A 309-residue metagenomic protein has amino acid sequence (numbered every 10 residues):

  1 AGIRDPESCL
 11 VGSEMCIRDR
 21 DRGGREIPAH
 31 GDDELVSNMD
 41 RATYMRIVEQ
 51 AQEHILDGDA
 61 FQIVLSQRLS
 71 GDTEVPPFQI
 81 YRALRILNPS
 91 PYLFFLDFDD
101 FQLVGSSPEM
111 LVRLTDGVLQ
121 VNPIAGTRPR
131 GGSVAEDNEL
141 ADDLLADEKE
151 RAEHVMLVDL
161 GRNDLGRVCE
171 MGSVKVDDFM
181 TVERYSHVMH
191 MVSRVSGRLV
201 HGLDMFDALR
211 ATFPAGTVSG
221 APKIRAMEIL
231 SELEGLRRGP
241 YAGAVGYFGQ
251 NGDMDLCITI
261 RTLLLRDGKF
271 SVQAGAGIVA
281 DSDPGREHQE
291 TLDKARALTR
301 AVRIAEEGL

Functional and structural regions predicted by a protein language model:
A1-G12, I17: Single conserved hydrophobic/aromatic residue that forms the stacking wall/gate of nucleotide- or nucleobase-binding
S13-E14, R18-L309: Extended alpha-helical targeting/anchoring segments, especially N-terminal organellar/secretory targeting helices
